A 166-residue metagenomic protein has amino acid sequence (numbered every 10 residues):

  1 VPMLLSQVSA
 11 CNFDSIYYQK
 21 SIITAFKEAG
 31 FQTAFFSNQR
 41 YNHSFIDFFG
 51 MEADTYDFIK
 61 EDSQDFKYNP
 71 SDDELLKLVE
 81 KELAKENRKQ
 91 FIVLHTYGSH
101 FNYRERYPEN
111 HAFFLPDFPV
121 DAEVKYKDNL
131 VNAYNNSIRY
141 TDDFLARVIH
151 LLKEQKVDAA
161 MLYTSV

Functional and structural regions predicted by a protein language model:
V1-P119: Active-site-proximal alpha/beta segments of enzymes that process anionic O-linked groups
D47, N69-D73, N135, D142 (+1 more regions): Acidic side chains
R88, I92-V93, K125, N129 (+1 more regions): Residue-level signal for the start and early helices of compact helical domains
V124-F144: Active-site-proximal segments of metal-dependent phosphoesterases and phosphodiesterases across multiple
S137-V166: Metal-dependent active-site segment of extracytoplasmic phospho-/sulfohydrolases and closely related
